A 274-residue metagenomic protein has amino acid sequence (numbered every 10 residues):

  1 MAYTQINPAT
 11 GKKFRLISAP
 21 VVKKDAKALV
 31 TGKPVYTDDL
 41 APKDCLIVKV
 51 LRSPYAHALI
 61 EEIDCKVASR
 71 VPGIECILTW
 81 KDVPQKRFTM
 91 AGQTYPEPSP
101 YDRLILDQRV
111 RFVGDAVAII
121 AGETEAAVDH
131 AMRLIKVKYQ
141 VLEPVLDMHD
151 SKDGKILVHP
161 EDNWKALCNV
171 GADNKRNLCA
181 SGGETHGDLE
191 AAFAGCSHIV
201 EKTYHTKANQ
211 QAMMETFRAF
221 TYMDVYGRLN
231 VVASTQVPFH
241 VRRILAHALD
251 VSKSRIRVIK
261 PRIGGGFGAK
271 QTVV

Functional and structural regions predicted by a protein language model:
M1-G171, I199: Flexible, low-hydrophobicity surface segments
I47, R111-F112, Y222-N230, G264: Short, surface-exposed connector motifs at secondary-structure boundaries
I77, G183-A192: Predominantly extracellular/luminal regions of secreted and cell-surface proteins, especially disulfide-bonded
W80, R255-P261: Beta-strand segments within the central parallel beta-sheet cores of soluble alpha/beta enzyme folds
V83-P84, T235-P238, P261-G266: Acidic, glycine-rich active-site loops and adjacent beta-strand->loop/helix elements that engage anionic groups
Y95-P96, A246-D250, T272-V274: A glycine- and small-aliphatic-rich helix-loop capping segment at beta-alpha/alpha-beta transitions that lines
D188-L249: Conserved beta-alpha junction segments in alpha/beta enzyme cores
R243, G264-V274: Thiamine diphosphate
